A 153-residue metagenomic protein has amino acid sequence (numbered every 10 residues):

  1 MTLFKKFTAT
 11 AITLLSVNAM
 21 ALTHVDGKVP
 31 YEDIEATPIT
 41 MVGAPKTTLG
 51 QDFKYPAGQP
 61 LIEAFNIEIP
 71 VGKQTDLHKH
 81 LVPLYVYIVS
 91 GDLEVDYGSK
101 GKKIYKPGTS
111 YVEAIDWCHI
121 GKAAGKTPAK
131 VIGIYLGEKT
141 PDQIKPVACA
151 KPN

Functional and structural regions predicted by a protein language model:
M1-T8: Bacterial N-terminal signal peptides that target proteins for export
A9-N18: Bacterial N-terminal signal peptides
A19-L61, A148-N153: A short, N-terminal "cap"/entry segment at the start of jelly-roll beta-barrel domains of the cupin/DSBH fold
P56-L61, G72-Y85: A short beta-loop-beta micro-motif enriched in histidine and acidic residues
I69, S99-D116: Short acidic-glycine-tyrosine-enriched beta hairpin
T75-H80, Y97, K122-A124: Short histidine-centered beta-strand/loop micro-motifs that create catalytic or ligand/metal-coordination sites
H80-S99, T109: Glycine- and acidic-residue-biased ligand/ion/polar-headgroup-sensing regions
D116-P141: Ligand-binding loop in jelly-roll beta-barrel domains
